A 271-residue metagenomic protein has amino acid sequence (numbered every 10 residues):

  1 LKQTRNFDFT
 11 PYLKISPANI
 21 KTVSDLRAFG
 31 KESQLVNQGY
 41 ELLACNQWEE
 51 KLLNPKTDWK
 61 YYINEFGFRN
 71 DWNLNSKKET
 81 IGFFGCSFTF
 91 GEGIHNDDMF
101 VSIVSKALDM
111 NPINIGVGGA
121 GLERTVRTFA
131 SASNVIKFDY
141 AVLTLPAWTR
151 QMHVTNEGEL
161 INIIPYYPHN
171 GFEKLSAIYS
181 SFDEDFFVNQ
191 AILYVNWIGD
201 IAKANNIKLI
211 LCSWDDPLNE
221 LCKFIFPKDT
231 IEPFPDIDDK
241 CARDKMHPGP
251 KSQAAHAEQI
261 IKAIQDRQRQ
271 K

Functional and structural regions predicted by a protein language model:
L1-G82, V135, D139, T144-E184 (+8 more regions): N-terminal secretory targeting modules
K60-A130: Serine-esterase "nucleophile elbow" of acetyl-processing enzymes
F88-E92, G116-V117, L175-I192, A242-M246: Surface-exposed cleft-lining segments at the edges of enzyme active sites
F88-F90, G118-L122, P146-R150, W214-N219 (+2 more regions): Short, solvent-exposed loop/turn segments at secondary-structure junctions
N96-I103, Y194, S252, H256: Conserved alpha-helical elements of sugar-nucleotide-dependent glycosyltransferases
E123-N134, N196, A254, E258-I261 (+1 more regions): Amphipathic, non-transmembrane alpha-helical secondary structure
E220-M246: Active-site regions of enzymes building and remodeling cell-envelope glycoconjugates
I237-K271: Histidine-centered active-site loop/cap adjacent to the catalytic His in serine esterases/O-acetyl transfer systems
